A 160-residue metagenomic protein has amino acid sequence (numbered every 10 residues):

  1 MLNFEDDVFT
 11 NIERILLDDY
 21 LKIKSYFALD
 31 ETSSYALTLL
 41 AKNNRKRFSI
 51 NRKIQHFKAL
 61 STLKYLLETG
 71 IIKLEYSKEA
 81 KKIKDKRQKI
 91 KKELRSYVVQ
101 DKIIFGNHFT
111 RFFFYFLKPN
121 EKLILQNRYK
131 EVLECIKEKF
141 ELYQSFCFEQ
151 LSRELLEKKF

Functional and structural regions predicted by a protein language model:
M1: The conserved phosphate-sensing helix
D6-F160: Accessory nucleic acid-recognition modules appended to NTPase machines
